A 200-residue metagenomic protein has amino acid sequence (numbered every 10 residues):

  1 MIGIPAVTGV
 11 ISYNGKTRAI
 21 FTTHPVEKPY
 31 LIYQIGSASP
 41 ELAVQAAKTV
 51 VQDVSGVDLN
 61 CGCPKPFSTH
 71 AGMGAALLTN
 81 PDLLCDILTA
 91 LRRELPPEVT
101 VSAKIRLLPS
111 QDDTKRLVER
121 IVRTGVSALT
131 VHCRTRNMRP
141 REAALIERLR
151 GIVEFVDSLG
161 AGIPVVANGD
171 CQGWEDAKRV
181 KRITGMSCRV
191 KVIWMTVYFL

Functional and structural regions predicted by a protein language model:
M1-L200: Flavin-dependent oxidoreductase catalytic cores
